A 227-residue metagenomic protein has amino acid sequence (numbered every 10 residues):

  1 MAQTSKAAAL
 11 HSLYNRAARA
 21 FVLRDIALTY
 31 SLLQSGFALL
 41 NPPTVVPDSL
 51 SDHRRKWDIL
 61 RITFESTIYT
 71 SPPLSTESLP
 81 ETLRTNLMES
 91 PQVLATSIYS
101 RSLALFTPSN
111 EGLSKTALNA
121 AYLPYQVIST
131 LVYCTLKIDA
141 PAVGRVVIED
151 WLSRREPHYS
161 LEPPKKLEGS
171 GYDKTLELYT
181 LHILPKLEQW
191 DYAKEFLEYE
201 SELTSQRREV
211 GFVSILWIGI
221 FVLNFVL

Functional and structural regions predicted by a protein language model:
M1-A104, S109-N110: Extreme N-terminal segments of fungal proteins
T44-H53, L161-L167, V210: Acidic, Ser/Thr-rich low-complexity linear motifs
L105-R208: Extended, charged alpha-helical interaction scaffolds
E209-I218: Long, highly charged low-complexity segments enriched in Glu/Asp and Lys/Arg with interspersed Ser/Thr
N224-L227: Long C-terminal extensions of eukaryotic subunits of large macromolecular complexes
